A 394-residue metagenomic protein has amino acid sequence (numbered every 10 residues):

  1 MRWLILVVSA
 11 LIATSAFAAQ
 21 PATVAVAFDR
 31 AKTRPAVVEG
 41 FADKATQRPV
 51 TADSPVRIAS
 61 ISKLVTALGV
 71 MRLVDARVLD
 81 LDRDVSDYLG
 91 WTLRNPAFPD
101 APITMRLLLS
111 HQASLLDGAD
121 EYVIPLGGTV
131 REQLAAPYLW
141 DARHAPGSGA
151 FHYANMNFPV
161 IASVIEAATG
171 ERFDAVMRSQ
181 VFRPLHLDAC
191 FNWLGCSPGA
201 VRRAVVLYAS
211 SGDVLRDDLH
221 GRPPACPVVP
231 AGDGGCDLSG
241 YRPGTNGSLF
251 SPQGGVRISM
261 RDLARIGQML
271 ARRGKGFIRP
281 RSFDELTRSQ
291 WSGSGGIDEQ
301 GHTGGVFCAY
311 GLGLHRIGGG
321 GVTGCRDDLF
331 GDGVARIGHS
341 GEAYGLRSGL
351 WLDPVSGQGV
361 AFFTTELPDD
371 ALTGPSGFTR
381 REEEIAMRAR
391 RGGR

Functional and structural regions predicted by a protein language model:
M1-W3: Positively charged n-region of N-terminal signal peptides that target proteins for export
I5-S15: Bacterial N-terminal signal peptides
A19-V56, V78: Short, conserved catalytic-motif segment at the N-terminal edge
A25, A31, P55-D82, F158-E166 (+2 more regions): Active-site SXXK
V26-A27, G338, L346-G359: Short, surface-exposed beta-strand/loop micro-motifs that present aromatic residues
F41-D43, P96-V334: Short, surface-exposed loop or secondary-structure junction motifs that flank catalytic or metal-binding residues
L81-P96, R183-L185: Short, glycine/proline-biased beta-turn/loop segments that scaffold the active-site neighborhood
R272, T287-E299, P368-R394: Short, gly/Ser/Thr-rich active-site loops of penicillin-recognizing serine hydrolases
